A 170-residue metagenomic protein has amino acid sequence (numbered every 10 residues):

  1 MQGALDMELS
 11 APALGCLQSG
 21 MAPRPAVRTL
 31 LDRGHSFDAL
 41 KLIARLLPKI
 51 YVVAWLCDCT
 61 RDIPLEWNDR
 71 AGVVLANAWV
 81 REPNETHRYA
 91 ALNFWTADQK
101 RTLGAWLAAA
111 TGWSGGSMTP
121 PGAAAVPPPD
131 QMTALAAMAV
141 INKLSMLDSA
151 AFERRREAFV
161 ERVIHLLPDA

Functional and structural regions predicted by a protein language model:
M1-R101, G112, G116-M118, G122-A170: Short, glycine-biased loop/turn motifs at secondary-structure junctions and in low-complexity Ser/Thr/Pro-rich termini
A108-A110: Hydrophobic, small-residue-rich transmembrane alpha-helices and their short perimembrane loops in multi-pass membrane
